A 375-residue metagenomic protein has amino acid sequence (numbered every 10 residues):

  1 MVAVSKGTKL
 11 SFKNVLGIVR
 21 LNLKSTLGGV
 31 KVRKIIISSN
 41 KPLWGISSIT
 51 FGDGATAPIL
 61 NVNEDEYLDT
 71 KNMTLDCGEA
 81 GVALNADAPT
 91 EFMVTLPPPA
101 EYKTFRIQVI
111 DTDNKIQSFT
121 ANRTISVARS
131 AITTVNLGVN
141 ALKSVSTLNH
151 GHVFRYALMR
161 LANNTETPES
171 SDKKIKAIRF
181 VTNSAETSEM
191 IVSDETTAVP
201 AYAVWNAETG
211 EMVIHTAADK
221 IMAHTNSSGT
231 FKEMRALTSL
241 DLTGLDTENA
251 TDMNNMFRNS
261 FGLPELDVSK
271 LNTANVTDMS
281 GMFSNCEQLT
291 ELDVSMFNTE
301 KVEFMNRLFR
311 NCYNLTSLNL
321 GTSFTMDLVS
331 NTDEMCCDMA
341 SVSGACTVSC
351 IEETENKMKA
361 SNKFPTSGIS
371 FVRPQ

Functional and structural regions predicted by a protein language model:
M1-K31, A86-A88, K103, D113-K115 (+2 more regions): Short, low-hydrophobicity acidic/polar segments
T8-G54, M234, L242: A short, polar beta-strand/turn micro-motif
L10-F12, L75, M212-T216: Generic recognition of long tandem-repeat/solenoid scaffolds
S11, N22, M93-T95, T124-S126 (+3 more regions): Generic structural detector for well-ordered beta-strands
I18-N22, K34-I36, M93, R106-Q108 (+4 more regions): Beta-strand secondary-structure signal
R33-V127: Tryptophan-paired
T56-V62, I125-N136, L328-S330, M358-S361: Short, surface-exposed linear segments at secondary-structure transitions and domain or protein termini
L142-Q375: Negatively charged
